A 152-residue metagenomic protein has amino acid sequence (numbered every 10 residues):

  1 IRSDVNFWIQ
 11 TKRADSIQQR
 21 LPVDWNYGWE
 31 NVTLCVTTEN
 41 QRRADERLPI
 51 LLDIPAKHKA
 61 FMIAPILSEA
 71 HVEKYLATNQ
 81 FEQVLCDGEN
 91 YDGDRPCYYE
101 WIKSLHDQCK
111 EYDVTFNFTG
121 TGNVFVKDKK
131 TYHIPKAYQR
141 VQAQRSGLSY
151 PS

Functional and structural regions predicted by a protein language model:
I1-R20, D24-A70, F81-C97: Core AdoMet radical
L67, E73-S152: Auxiliary Fe-S-binding modules of radical SAM enzymes
